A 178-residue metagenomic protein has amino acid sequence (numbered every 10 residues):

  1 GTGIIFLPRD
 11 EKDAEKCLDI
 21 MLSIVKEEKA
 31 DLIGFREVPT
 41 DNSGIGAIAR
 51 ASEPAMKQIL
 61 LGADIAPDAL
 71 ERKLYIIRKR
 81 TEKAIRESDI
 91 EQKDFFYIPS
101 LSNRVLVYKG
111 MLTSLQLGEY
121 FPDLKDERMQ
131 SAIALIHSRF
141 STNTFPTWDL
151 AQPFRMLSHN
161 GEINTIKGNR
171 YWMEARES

Functional and structural regions predicted by a protein language model:
G1-S178: Conserved short alpha-helical segments that host acidic/polar catalytic motifs at enzyme active sites
